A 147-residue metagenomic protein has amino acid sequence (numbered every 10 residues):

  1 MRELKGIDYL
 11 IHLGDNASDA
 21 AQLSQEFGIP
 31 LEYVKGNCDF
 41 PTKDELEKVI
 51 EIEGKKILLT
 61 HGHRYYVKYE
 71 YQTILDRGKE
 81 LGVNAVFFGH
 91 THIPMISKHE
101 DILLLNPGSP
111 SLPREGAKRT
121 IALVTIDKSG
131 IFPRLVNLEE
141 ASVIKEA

Functional and structural regions predicted by a protein language model:
M1-I52: Core catalytic region of metal-dependent phosphoesterases/phosphodiesterases, especially metallo-beta-lactamase-like
Y9-D15, E32-G36, L58-H61, A85-H90 (+1 more regions): Active-site neighborhood of phospho(di)ester-bond hydrolases with catalytic His/Asp-centered motifs
A17-A21, C38-K43, Y65-E70, V86-K98 (+1 more regions): Active-site environment of divalent metal-dependent phosphoester hydrolases
E26-P30, S97-S111: Short acidic, glycine/proline-enriched helix-loop-strand junctions
P30-L81: Helix-adjacent hinge/juxtasegments
K48, M95-S97, T120-V124: Short beta-strand scaffold segments in enzyme catalytic cores
E53, K79-G82, N106-A147: Binuclear metal-dependent phosphoesterase catalytic core
